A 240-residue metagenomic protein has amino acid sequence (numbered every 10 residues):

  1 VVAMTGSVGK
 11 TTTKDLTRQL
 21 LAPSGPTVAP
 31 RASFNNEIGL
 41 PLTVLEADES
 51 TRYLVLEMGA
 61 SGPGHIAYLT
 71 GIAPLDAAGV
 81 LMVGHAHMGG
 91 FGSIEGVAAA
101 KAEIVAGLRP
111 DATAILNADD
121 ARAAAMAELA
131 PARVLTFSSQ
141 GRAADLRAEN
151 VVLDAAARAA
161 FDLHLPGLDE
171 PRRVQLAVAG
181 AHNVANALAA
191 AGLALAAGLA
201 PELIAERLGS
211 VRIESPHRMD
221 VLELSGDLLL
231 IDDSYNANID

Functional and structural regions predicted by a protein language model:
V1-A118, A124-A130: Phosphate-binding loop of NTP-binding sites
S7, L56, A191-A194, D232: Flexible, glycine/proline-enriched loop segments at strand-loop-helix junctions that form or flank small-ligand binding
A29-R31, L56-E57, A177, I231-D232 (+1 more regions): Thr-Gly-centered strand-to-loop micro-motif
N35, S61-G64, G92, H182-A185 (+2 more regions): Residue-level signal for the nucleotide or nucleotide-sugar donor/cofactor binding architecture
A77-L228: Acidic, Mg2+-coordinating active-site environments of NTP-dependent enzymes
I213-H217, Y235-D240: Glycine-rich phosphate/pyrophosphate-binding beta-alpha loops
